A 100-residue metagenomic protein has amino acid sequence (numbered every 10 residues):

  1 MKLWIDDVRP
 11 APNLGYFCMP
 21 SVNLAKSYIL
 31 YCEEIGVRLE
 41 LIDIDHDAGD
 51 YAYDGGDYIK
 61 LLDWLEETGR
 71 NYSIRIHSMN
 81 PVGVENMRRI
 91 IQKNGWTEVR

Functional and structural regions predicted by a protein language model:
M1-R100: Catalytic phosphate/metal-binding cores of nucleic-acid and nucleotide-processing enzymes, i.e., regions that mediate
